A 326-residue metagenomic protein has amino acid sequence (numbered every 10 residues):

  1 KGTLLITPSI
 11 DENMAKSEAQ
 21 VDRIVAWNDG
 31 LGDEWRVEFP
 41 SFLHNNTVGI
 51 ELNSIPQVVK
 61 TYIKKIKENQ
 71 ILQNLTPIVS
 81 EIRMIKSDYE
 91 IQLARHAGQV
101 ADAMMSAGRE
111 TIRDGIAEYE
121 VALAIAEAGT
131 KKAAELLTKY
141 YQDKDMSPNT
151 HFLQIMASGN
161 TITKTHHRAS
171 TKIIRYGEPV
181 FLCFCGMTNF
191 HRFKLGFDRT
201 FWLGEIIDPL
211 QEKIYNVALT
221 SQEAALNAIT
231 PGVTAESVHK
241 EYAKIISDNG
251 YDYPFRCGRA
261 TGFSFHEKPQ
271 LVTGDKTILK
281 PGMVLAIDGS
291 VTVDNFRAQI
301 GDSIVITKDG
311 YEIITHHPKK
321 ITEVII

Functional and structural regions predicted by a protein language model:
K1-I326: Active-site neighborhoods and metal-handling regions in enzymes and metal-associated proteins
